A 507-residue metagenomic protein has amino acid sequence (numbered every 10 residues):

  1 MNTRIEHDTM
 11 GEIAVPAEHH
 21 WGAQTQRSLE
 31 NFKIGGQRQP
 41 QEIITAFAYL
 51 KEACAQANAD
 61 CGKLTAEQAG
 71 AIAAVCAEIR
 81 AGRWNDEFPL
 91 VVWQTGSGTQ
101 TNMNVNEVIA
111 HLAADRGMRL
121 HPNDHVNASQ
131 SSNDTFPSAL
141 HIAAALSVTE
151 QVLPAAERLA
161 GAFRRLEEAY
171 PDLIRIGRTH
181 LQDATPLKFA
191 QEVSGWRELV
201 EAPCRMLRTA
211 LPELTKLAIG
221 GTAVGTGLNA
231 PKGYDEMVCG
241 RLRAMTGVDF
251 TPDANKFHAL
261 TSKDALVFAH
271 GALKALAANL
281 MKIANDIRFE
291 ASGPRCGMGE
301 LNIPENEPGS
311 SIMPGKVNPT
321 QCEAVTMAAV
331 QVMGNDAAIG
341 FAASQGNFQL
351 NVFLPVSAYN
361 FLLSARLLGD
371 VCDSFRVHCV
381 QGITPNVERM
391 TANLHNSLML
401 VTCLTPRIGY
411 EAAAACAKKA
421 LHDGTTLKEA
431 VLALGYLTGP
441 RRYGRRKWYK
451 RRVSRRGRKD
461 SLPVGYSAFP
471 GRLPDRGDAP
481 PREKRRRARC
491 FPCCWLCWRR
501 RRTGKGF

Functional and structural regions predicted by a protein language model:
M1-R452, R456: Conserved, well-structured ligand/cofactor-binding cores
Y443, Y449, Y466-F469, F491 (+1 more regions): Aromatic (phenylalanine/tyrosine) cluster motif
W448, W495-W498: Tryptophan (W) side chains
V453-D478: Iron-sulfur-cluster electron-transfer modules
K459, K484-R485: Polybasic, lysine-rich low-complexity intrinsically disordered segments
A479-P481, R489-C490: Short, low-complexity intrinsically disordered segments enriched in A/P/G/S/L with frequent Arg, especially at protein
R500-G506: Short, intrinsically disordered C-terminal tails of secreted or membrane-associated proteins
